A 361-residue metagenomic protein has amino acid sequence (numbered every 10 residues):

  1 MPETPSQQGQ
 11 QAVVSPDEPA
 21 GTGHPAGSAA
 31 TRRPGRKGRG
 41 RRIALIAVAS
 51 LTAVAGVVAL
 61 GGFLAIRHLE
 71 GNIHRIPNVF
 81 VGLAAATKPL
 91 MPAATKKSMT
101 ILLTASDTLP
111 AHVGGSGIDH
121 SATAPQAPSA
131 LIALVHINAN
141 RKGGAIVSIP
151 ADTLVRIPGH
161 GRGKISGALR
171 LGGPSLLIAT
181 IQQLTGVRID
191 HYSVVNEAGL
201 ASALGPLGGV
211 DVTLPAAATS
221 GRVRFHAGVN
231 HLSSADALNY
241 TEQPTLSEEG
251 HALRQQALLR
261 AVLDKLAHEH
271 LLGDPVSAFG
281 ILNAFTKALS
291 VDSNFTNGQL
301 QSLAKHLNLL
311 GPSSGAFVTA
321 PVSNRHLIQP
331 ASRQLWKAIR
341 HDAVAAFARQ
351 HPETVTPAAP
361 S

Functional and structural regions predicted by a protein language model:
M1-L45: Terminal targeting segments of Actinobacterial cell-envelope proteins
E3, R32-R141: Entry/capping segment at the start of metal-dependent catalytic domains with acidic active-site entry clusters
I76, A84-K88, L109-A111, S116 (+2 more regions): C-terminal solvent-exposed extensions
K96-M99, A127-I132, R141-I149, H160 (+6 more regions): Extracytoplasmic
S129-I132, R162, S166, P174-Q182 (+9 more regions): Extracytoplasmic/secreted envelope proteins and their assembly/folding machinery, especially bacterial periplasmic
H136-A139, L154, G159, R170 (+9 more regions): Sec-exported extracytoplasmic/periplasmic mature domains
I165-H226, L310: Amphipathic, coiled-coil-like alpha-helical scaffolding segments used for oligomerization/assembly
G199-V276, G280, L289: Flexible, polar/acidic helix-loop-strand segments at domain edges
